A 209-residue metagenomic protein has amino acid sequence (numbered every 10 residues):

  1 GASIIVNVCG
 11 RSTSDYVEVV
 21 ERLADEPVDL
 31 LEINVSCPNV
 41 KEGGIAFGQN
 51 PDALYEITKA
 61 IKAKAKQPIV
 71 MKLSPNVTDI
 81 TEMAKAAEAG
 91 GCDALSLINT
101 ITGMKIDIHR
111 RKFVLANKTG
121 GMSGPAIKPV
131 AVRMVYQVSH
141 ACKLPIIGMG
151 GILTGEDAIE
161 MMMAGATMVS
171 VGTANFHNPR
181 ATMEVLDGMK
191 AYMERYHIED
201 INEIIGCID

Functional and structural regions predicted by a protein language model:
G1-I4, C9-S14, V185: N-terminal capping/small domains of soluble enzymes
A2-S3, P68, P145, Y192: Secondary-structure boundary/capping positions in well-ordered alpha/beta enzyme cores
I4, E199-N202: Residue-level recognition of the N-termini of beta-strands and the immediately preceding loop/turn
I5, G43, M193: Generic anion/oxyanion-binding catalytic loop in active/binding sites
R11-I147, L153-V171: Alpha/beta enzyme core
I106-G120, M162, A174-E199: C-terminal helical cap(s) of enzyme catalytic domains, especially alpha/beta-barrels
I152-T154, F176-H177: Short Gly/Pro-enriched loop/turn and capping motifs at secondary-structure junctions
E203-D209: A short, charged, Gly/Pro-tolerant segment at domain boundaries
